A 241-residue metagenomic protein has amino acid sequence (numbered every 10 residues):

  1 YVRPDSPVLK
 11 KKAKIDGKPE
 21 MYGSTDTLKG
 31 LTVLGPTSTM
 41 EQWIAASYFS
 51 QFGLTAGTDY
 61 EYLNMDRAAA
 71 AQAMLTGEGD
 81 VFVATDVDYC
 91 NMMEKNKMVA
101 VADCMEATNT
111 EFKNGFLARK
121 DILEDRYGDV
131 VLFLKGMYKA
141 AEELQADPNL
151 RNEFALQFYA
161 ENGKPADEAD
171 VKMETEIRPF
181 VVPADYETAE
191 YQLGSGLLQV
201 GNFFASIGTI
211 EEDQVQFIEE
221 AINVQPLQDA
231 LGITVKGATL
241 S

Functional and structural regions predicted by a protein language model:
Y1-Q72, T76-E78, D86-D88, E94 (+2 more regions): A conserved helix-loop-strand patch within extracytoplasmic ligand-binding domains of the periplasmic binding
V8-G17, E106-A107, F180-Y191: Short, solvent-exposed loop/beta-turn-alpha elements that line the ligand-binding surface or hinge of extracytoplasmic
E20, V33-E41, Y62, D66 (+5 more regions): Extracytoplasmic/periplasmic, Sec-exported soluble proteins
T55, V99, P165, I210-E211 (+1 more regions): Short coil/loop linkers at secondary-structure junctions
T58, A68-E161: Pocket-lining segment of extracytoplasmic ligand-binding domains
E78-G79, F180-Y191, P226-I233: Short amphipathic alpha-helical segments at helix boundaries and their inter-helical linkers
E124-E211: Secondary-structure end/capping motifs
L198-S241: Conserved C-terminal helix/tail region of periplasmic/extracytoplasmic solute-binding proteins
